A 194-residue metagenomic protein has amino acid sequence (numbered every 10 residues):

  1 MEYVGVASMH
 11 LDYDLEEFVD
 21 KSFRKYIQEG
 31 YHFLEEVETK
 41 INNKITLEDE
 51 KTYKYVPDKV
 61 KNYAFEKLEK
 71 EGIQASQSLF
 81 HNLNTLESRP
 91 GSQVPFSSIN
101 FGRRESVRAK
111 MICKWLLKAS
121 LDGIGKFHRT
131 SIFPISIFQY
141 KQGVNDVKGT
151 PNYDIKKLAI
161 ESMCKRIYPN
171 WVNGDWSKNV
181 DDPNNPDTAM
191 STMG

Functional and structural regions predicted by a protein language model:
M1-G194: Conserved catalytic cores of very large enzyme subunits
